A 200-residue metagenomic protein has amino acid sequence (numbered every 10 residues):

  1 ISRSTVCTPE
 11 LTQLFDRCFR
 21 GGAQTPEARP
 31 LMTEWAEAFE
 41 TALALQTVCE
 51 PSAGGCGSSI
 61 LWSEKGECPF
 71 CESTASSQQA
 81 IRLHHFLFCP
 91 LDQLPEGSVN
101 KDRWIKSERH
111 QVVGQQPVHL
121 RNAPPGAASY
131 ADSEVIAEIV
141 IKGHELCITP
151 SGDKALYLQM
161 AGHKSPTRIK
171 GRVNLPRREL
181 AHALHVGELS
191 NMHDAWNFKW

Functional and structural regions predicted by a protein language model:
I1-F39: C-terminal lobe helix-coil module of Hanks-type protein kinase domains
A42-L45, S63-E67: Short metal-coordination and nucleic-acid-contact micro-motifs, chiefly zinc-binding Cys/His arrays
C49-G54, C68-C71: Short cysteine-rich clusters marking metal-coordination/redox-active sites
G54-S63, A75-S77: Short functional micro-motifs and their immediate structural scaffolds
C71-R82: Short Cys/His-rich micro-motifs in 6-15 aa windows
I81-I139, N191: N-terminal beta-hairpin/loop module of FHA
C147-G152, E188: Asparagine-centered strand-capping/turn motif at beta-strand->loop junctions
L158-W200: C-terminal boundary/linker segments immediately following FHA domains
